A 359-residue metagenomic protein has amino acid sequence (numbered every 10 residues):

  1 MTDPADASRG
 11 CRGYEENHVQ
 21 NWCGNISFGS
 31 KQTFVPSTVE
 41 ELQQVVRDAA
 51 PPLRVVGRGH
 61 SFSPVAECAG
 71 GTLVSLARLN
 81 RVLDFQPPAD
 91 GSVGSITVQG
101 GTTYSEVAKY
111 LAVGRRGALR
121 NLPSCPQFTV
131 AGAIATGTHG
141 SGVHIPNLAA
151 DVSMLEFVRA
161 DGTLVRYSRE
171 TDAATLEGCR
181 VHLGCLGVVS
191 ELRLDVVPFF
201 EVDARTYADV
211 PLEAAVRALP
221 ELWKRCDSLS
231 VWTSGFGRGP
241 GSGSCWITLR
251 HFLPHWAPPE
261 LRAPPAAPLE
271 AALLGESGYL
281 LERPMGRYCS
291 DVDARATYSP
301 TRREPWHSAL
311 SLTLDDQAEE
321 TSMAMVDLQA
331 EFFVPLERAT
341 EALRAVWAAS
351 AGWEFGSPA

Functional and structural regions predicted by a protein language model:
M1-A359: Noncatalytic alpha-helical scaffold of FAD-dependent oxidoreductases
